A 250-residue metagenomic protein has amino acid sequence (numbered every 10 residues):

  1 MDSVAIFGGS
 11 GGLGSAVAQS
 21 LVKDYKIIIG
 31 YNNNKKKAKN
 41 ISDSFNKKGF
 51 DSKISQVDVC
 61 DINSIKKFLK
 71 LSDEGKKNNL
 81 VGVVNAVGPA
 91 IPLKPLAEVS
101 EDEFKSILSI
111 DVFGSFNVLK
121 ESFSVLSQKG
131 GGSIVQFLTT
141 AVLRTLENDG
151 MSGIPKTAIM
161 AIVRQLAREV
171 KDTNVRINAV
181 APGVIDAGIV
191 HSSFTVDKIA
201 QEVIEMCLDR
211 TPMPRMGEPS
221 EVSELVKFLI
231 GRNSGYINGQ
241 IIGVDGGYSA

Functional and structural regions predicted by a protein language model:
S10-G11: Conserved glycine-rich cofactor-binding loop
L80, K94-L96, S100-L108, C207: Substrate-binding pocket helix/loop in short-chain dehydrogenase/reductase
A86-L93, G246-G247: Conserved NAD(P)H cofactor-binding loop of Rossmann-fold oxidoreductase domains
G88-A90, V135-A158, V163-D172, V184-I185: Catalytic loop of short-chain dehydrogenase/reductase
K171, R176, I237-G239: Short, small/polar-rich loop/turn modules that mediate ligand/substrate recognition or access, typified
P182-S192: Short, flexible catalytic-loop segment of classical short-chain dehydrogenase/reductase
R215-V244, S249: C-terminal substrate-recognition "lid" of short-chain dehydrogenase/reductases
